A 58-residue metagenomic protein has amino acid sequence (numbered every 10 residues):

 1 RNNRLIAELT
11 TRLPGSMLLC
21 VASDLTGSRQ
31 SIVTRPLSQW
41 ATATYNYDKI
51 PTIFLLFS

Functional and structural regions predicted by a protein language model:
R1-S58: A contiguous loop/helix-start segment that scaffolds small-molecule binding in enzyme catalytic cores
